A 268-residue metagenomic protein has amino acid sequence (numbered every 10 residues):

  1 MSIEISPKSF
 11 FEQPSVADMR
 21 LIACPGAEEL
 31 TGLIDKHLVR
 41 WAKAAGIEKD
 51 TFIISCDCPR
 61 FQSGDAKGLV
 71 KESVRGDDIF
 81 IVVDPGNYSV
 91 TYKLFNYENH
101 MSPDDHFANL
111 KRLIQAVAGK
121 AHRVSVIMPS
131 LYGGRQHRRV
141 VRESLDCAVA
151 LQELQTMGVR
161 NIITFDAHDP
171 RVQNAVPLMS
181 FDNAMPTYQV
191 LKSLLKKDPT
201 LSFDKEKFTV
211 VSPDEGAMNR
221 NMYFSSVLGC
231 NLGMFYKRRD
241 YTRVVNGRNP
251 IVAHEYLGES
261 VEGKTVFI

Functional and structural regions predicted by a protein language model:
M1-I268: PRPP-associated nucleotide enzymes
